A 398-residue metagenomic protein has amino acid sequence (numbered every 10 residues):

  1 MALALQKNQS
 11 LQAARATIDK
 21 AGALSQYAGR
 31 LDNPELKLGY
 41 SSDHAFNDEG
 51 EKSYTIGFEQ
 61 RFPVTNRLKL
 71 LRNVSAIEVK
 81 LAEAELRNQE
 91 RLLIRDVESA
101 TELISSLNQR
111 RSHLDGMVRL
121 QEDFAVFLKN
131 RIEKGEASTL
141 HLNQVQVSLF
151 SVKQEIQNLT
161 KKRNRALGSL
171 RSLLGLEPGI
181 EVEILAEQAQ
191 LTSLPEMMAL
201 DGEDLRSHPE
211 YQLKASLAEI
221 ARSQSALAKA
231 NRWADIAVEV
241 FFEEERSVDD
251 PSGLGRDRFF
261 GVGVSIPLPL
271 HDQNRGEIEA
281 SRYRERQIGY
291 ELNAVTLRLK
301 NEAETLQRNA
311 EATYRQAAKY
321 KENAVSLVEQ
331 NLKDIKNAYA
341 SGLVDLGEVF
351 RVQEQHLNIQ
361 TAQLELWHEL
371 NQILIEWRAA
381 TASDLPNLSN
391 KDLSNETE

Functional and structural regions predicted by a protein language model:
M1-Y40, F62, L70, E136-S138 (+7 more regions): Bacterial Sec-pathway N-terminal export signals of envelope proteins
Q12, L31-E51, R61-N88, Q212 (+3 more regions): Small/polar (Gly/Ser/Thr/Ala-rich) solvent-exposed segments that form structured loops/beta-strands/short helices used
A13-S25, Q89, L93-L114, D123 (+5 more regions): Amphipathic alpha-helical coiled-coil segments
D48, S53-Y54, N143, Q157 (+5 more regions): Outer-membrane beta-barrel domain signature
S53, S99, Q144, D235 (+1 more regions): Transmembrane beta-barrel architecture of outer-membrane proteins
I56-Q60, L170, V262-I266: Residues on the lipid-exposed face of transmembrane beta-strands in outer-membrane beta-barrel proteins
N73-A76, T139-S148, L346-E354: Short, charged, amphipathic alpha-helical segments
A84-S207, L306-N309, T313, H356: Periplasmic alpha-helical coiled-coil/stalk elements that build and connect Gram-negative outer-membrane
